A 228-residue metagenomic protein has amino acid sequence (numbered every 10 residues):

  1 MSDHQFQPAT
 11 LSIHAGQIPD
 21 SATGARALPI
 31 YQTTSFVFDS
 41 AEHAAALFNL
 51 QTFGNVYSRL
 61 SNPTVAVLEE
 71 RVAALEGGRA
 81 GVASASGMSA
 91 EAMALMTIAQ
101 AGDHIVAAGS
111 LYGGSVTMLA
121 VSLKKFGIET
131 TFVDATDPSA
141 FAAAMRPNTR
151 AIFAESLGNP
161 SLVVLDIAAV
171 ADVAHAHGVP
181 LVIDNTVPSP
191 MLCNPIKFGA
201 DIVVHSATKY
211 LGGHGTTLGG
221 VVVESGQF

Functional and structural regions predicted by a protein language model:
M1-T52, L60: N-terminal glycine-rich, Lys/His-bearing helix-loop that initiates the first secondary-structure elements of many
S2, H14, I18-S21, G81-F228: Conserved PLP-enzyme active-site core in the AAT-like
F6-S12, E69-A74, G199-D201, H205: Short, hydrophobic/aliphatic alpha-helical segments
Q7, N62-V65, R146, N194: Alpha-helix initiation/capping motif
A25-R26, G77, F126: Short, basic and Ser/Thr-rich N-terminal targeting/leader segments
S35, S40-A92, G114-V121: Conserved N-terminal alpha-helix of the aminotransferase class I/II PLP-enzyme fold
